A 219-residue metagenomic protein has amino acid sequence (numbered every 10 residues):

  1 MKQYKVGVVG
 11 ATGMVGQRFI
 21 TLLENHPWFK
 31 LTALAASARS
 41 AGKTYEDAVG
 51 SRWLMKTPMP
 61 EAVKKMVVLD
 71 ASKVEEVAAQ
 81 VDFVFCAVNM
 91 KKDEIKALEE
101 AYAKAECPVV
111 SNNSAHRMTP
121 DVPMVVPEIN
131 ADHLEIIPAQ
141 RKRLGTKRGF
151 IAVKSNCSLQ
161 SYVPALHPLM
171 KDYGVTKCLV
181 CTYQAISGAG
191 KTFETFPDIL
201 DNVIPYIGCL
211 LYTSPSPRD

Functional and structural regions predicted by a protein language model:
M1-Y206: N-terminal Rossmann-like NAD(P) cofactor-binding subdomain of oxidoreductases, focused on the glycine-rich
C209: FAD cofactor-binding and catalytic pocket of flavoenzymes
Y212-D219: Conserved small/polar residues in nucleotide/adenosyl-binding loops
